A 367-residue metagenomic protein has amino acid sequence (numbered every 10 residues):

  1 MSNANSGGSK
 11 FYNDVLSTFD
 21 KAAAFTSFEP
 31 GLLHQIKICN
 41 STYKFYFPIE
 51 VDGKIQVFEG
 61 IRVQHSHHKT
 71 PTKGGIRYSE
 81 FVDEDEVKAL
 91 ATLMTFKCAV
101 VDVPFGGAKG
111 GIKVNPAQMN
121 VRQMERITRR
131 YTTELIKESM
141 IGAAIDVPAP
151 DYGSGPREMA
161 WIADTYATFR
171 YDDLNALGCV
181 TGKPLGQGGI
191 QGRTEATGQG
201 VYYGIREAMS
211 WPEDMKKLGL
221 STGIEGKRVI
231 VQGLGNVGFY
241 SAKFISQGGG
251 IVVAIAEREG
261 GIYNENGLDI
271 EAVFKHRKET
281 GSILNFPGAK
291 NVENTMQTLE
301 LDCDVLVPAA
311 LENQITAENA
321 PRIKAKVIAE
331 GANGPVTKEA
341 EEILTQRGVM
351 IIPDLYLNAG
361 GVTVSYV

Functional and structural regions predicted by a protein language model:
N5-K44: Short, Gly/Pro- and small/polar-rich lid/capping loops
K44-P116: Glycine-rich, N-terminal phosphate-binding loop and its surrounding beta-alpha-beta segment
S79, A99-E225: Glycine/serine-rich phosphate-binding loop and adjoining beta1-alpha1 elements at the start of nucleotide-handling
A89, I145-V147, D173, A254-E257 (+3 more regions): General beta-strand structural signal in soluble alpha/beta enzymes
G188, G192-E300: Glycine-rich phosphate/diphosphate-binding loop of Rossmann-like nucleotide-binding domains
K275-H276, S282-I323, E330-V336: Accessory "access/gating" subregions that flank catalytic or transport cores
A310-V367: Rossmann-fold NAD(P)-binding glycine/threonine-rich loop
